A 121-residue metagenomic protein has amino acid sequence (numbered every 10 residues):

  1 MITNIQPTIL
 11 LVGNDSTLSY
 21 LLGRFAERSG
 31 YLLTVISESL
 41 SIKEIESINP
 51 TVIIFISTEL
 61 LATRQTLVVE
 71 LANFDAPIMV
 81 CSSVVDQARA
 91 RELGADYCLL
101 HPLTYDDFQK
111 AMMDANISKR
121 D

Functional and structural regions predicted by a protein language model:
M1-S29, K43, S47, T104 (+1 more regions): Non-catalytic signal-transmission and effector/linker regions of two-component phosphorelay proteins
V12-G13, I36, I53: Conserved sequence signature across two-component system core domains
S19, S39-I42, T51-A72, S83-V84: Conserved phosphotransfer microenvironments
G30-S39: Short hydrophobic/Thr-rich beta-strand motif most characteristic of the beta2 strand and flanking loop of CheY-like
N49-T51, A95: Proline-aspartate-enriched helix->loop->beta-strand connector
F74-P77: A short helix->loop->beta-strand "cap" motif at the edges of active sites that frequently abuts
M79, V84-C98: Alpha4 helix (beta4-alpha4-beta5 surface) of REC/receiver domains from two-component response regulators
H101: A Lys-centered signature of the CheY-like receiver
